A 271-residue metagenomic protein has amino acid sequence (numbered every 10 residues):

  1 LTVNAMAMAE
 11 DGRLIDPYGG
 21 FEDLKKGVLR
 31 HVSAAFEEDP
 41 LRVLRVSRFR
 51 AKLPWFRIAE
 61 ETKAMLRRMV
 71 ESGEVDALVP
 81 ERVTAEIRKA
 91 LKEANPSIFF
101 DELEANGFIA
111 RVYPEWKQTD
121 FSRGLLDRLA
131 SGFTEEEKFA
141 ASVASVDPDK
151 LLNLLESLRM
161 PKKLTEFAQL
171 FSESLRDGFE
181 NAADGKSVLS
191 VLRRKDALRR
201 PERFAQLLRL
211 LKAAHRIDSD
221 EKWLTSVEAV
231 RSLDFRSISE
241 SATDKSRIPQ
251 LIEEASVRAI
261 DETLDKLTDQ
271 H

Functional and structural regions predicted by a protein language model:
L1-M160, H271: Glycine- and charge-enriched loop/helix tracts that form the active or gating conduit in phosphate/cation-handling
E102, E115-H271: C-terminal subdomains that position terminal phosphate/3'-OH groups for nucleotidyl transfer/ligation, primarily on
